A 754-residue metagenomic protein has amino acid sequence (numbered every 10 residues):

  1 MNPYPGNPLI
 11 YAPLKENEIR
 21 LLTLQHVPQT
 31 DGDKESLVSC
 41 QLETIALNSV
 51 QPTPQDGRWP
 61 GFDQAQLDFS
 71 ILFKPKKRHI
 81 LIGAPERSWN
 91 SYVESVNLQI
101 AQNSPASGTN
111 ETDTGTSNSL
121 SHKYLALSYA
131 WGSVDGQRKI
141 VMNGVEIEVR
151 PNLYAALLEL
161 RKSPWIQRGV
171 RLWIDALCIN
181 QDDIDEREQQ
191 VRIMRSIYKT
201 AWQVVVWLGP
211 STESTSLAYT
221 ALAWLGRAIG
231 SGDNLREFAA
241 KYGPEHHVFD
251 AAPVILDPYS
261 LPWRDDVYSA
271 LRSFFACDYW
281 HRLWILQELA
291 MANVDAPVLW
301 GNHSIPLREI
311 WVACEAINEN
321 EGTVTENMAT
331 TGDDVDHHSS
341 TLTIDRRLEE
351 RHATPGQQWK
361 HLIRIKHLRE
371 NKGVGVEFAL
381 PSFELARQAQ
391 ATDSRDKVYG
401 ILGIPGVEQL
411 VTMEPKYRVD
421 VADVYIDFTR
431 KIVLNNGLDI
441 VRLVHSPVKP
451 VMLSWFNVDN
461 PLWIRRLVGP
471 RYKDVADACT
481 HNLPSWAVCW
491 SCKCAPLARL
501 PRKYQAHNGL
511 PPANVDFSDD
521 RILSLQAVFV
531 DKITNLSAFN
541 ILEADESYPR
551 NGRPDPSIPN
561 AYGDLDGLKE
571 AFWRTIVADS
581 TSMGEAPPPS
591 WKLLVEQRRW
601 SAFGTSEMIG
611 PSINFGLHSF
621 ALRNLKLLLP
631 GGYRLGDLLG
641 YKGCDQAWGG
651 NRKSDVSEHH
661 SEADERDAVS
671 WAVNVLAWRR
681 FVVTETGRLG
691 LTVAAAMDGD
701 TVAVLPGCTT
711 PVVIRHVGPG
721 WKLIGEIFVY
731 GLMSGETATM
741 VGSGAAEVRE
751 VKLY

Functional and structural regions predicted by a protein language model:
M1-L125, S133, I140, A155 (+4 more regions): Acidic/Ser/Thr/Pro-rich low-complexity tail/linker regions in eukaryotic proteins
Y129, A176, Q181, P210 (+1 more regions): Residues immediately flanking
D135-M142, A176-N180: Short, basic, glycine/proline-bearing loop/turn elements
V145-I174: Active-site palm subdomain of RNA-directed nucleic acid polymerases
W173-I179, Y198, V206-L208: Hydrophobic, repeat-rich solenoid/adaptor surfaces of innate immune receptors and signaling proteins
L177-R192: Catalytic palm subdomain of template-directed nucleic-acid polymerases, centered on the conserved carboxylate motif
D182-D183, W207, D295: Active-site-proximal flexible loops/turns
M194-T200: An active-site-proximal "capping" alpha-helix that borders the catalytic cofactor pocket
